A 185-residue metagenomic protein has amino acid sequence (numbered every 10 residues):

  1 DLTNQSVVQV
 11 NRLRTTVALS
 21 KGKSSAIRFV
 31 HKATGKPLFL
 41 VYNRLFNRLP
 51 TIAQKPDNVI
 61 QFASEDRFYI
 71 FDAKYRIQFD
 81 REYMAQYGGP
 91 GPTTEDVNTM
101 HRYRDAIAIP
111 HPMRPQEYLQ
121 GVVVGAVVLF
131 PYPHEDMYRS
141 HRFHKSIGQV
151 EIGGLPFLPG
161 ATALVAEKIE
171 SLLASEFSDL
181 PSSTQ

Functional and structural regions predicted by a protein language model:
L2-Q185: Catalytic core segments in nucleotide and nucleic-acid processing enzymes
